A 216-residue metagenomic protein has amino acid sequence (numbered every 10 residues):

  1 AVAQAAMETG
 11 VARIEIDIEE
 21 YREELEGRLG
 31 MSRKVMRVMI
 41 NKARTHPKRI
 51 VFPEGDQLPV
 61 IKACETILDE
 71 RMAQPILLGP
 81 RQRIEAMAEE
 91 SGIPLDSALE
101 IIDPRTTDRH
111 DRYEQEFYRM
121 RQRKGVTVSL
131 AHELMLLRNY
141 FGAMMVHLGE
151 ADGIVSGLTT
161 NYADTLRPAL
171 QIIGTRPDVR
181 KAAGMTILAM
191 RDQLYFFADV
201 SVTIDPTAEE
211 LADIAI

Functional and structural regions predicted by a protein language model:
A1-G27: Glycine-rich phosphate/adenylate-binding loop
I14, E24-I216: Anion-binding alpha/beta catalytic cores of soluble intermediary-metabolism enzymes, centered on
